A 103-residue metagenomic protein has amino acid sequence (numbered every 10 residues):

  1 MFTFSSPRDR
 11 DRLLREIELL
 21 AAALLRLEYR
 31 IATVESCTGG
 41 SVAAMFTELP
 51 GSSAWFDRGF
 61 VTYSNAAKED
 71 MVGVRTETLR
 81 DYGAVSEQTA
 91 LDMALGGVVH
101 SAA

Functional and structural regions predicted by a protein language model:
M1-A103: Short alpha-helical segments enriched in small residues
